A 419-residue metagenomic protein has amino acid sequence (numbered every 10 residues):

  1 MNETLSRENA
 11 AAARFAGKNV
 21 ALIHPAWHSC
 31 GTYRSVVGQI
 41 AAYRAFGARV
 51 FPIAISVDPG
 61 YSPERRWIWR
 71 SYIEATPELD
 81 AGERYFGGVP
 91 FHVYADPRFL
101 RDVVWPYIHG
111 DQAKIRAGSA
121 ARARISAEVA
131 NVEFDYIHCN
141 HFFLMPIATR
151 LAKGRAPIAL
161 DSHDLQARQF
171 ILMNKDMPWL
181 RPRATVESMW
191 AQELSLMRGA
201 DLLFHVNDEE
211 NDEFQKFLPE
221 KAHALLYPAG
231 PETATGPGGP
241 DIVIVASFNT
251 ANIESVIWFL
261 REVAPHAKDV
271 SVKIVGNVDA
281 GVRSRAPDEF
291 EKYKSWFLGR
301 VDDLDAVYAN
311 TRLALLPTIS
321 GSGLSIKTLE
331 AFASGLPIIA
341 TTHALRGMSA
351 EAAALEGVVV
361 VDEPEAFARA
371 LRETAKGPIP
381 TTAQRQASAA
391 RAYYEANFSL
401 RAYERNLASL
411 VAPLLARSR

Functional and structural regions predicted by a protein language model:
S119, A123-E128, L160, Q166-A167 (+1 more regions): Membrane-proximal helix-turn-helix segments that form the acceptor-binding/catalytic region of lipid-linked
A152-L172: Active-site proximal beta-strand in glycosyltransferases
K153-R155, M197-G230: Helix-loop-beta element that forms the nucleotide-linked donor phosphate-binding surface in glycosyltransferases
A224-E291, F297-D305, A309: Conserved catalytic-core segment of nucleotide-activated headgroup transferases in glycan assembly
A234, P378-A412: A charged, aromatic-enriched C-terminal amphipathic alpha-helix characteristic of glycosyltransferases across folds
A309-G323, L336: Acidic donor-binding loop of glycosyltransferase active sites
K327, A331, P337-A344: Short hydrophobic beta-strand element within catalytic cores of glycosyltransferases and related nucleotide-activated
E356-E365, E373-I379: Conserved acidic donor-binding segment of nucleotide-sugar-dependent glycosyltransferases
